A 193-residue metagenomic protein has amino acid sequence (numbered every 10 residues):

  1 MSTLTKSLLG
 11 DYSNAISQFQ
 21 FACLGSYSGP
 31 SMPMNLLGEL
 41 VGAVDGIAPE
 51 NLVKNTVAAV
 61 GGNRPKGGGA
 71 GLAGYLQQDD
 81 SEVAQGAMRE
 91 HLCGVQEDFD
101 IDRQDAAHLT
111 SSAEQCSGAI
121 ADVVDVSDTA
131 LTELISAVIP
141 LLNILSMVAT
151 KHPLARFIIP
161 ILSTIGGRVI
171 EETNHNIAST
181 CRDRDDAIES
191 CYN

Functional and structural regions predicted by a protein language model:
M1-M147, E172-H175, S179-R182, D186 (+1 more regions): N-terminal secretion-targeting helices of virulence/extracellular proteins, encompassing both classical Sec signal
P140-R168: Membrane-inserting effector segments that mediate pore formation, membrane fusion, or transient membrane insertion
